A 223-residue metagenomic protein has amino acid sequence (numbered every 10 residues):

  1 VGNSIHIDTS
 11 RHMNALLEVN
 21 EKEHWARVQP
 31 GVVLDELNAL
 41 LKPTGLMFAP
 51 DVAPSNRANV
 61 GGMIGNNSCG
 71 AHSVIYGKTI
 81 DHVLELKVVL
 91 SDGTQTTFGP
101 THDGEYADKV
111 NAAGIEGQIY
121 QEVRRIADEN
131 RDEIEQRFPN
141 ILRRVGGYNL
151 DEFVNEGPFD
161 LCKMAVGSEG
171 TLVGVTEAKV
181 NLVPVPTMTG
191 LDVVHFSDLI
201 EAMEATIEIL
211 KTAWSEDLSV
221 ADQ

Functional and structural regions predicted by a protein language model:
V1-M13, V28, A49: Glycine-rich N-terminal segment of FAD-binding domains in flavoprotein oxidoreductases, spanning the beta-loop-helix
A15-V19, V28-K211, S215: FAD-binding subdomain of flavoenzyme oxidoreductases
L218: A short glycine-rich, hydrophobically flanked beta-strand micro-motif that places a catalytic Asp/Glu for divalent metal
A221-D222: Active-site loops and adjacent core secondary-structure elements that bind or stabilize anionic groups
